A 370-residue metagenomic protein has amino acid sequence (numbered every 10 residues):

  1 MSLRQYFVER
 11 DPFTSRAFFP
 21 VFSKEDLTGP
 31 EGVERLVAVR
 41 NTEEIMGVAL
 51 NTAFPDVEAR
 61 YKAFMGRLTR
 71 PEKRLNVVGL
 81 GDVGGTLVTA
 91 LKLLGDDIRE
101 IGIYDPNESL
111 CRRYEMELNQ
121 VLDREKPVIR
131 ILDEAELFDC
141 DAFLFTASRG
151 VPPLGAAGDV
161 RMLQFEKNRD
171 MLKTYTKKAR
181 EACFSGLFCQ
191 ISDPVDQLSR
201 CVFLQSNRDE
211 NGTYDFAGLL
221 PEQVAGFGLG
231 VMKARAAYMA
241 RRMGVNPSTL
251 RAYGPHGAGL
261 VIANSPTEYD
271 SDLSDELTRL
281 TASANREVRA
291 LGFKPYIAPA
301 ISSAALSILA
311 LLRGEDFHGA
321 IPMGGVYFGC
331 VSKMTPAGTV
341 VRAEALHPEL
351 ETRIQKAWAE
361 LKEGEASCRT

Functional and structural regions predicted by a protein language model:
M1-R74, Y104: Glycine/serine-rich phosphate-binding loop and adjoining beta1-alpha1 elements at the start of nucleotide-handling
S2-T14, P153-A217: Rossmann-fold NAD(P)-binding glycine/threonine-rich loop
V8-P30, A240-T370: Long, compositionally biased stretches enriched for glycine and/or charged residues
N76-V78, C189: Conserved beta-strand elements of the Class I
V83-T86: Hydrophobic/small residue at the entry helix of a nucleotide-binding pocket
L93-E100: Conserved S-adenosyl-L-methionine
E100, Y104-C140, R149-P152: Conserved N-terminal Rossmann-fold NAD(P) cofactor-binding segment
S192-T267: Rossmann-like dinucleotide-binding core of oxidoreductases
